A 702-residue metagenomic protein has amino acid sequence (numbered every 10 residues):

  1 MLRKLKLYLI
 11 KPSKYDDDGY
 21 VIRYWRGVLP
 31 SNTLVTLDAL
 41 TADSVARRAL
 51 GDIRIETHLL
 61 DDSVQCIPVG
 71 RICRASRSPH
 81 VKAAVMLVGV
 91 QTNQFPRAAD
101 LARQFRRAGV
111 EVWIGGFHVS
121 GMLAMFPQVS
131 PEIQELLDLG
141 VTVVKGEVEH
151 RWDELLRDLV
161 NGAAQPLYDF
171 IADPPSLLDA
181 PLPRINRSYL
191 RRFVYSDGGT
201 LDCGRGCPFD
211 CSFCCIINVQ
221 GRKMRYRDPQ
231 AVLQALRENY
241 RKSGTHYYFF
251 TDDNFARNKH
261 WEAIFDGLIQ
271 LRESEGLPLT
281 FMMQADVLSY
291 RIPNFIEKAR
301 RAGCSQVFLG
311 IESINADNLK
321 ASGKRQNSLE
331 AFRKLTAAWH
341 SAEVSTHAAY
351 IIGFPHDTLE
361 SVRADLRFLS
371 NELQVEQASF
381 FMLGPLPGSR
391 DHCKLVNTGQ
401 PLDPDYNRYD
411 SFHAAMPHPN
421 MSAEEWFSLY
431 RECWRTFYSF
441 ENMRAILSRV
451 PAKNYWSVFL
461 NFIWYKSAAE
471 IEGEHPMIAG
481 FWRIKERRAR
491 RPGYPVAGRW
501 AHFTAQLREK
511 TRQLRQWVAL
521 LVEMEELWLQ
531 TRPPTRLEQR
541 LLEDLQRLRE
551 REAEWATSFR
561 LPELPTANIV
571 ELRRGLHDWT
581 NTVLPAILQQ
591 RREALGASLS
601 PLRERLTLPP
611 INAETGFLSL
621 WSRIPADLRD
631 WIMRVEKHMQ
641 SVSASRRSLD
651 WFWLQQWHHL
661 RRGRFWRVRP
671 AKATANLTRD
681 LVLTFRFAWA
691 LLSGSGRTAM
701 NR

Functional and structural regions predicted by a protein language model:
L2-L9, S76-K82, Q104, H413-R702: Radical SAM enzyme core and accessory elements
L2-R237, R241-G244: Acidic, low-complexity intrinsically disordered segments
L9, L87, F250-D252, L309 (+1 more regions): Conserved beta-strand positions
K14-D17, V119-F126, R151-W152, F209 (+5 more regions): Flexible glycine/acidic-rich beta-alpha junction loops that bind and position SAM and/or redox cofactors in anaerobic
V45-G51, F105-V110, L271-P278, A342 (+1 more regions): Short helix-capping segments at alpha-helix termini
Q128-D153, R301-Q306, A364-F380: Structural recognition of alpha->loop->beta junctions
A180-H347, I352-F354, T358-R367: Radical SAM [4Fe-4S] cluster-binding motif and immediate context
